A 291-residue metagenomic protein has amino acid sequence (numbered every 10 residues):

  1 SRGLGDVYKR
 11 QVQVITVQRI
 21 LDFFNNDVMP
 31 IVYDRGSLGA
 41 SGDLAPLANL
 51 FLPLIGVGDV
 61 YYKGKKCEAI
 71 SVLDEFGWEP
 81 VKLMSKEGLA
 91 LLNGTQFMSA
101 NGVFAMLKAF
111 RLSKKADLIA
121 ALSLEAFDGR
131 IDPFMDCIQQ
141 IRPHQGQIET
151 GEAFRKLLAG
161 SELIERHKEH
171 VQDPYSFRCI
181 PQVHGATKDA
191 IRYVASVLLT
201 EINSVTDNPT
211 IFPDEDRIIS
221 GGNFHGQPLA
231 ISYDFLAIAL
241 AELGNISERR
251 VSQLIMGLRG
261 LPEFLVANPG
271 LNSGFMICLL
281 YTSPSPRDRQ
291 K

Functional and structural regions predicted by a protein language model:
G3-Q11, Y281-D288: Conserved small/polar residues in nucleotide/adenosyl-binding loops
K9-L54: Hydrophobic alpha-helical hairpins/lids featuring a short glycine-rich hinge
R19-D34, F76-V81, P209-I218: Short, hydrophobic/aliphatic alpha-helical segments
D34-P53, Q96, N223-S247: Conserved phosphate/anionic-ligand binding catalytic regions in large, soluble enzymes, centered on
N49-T150: Mobile "lid/hinge" segments at catalytic clefts and subdomain interfaces of large enzymes
A100, D136-Q140, C179, S220-G221 (+1 more regions): Short beta-alpha connecting loops at secondary-structure transitions that line or flank enzyme active sites
E125-N245: Accessory "access/gating" subregions that flank catalytic or transport cores
L229-S283, R287-R289: C-terminal catalytic subdomain
